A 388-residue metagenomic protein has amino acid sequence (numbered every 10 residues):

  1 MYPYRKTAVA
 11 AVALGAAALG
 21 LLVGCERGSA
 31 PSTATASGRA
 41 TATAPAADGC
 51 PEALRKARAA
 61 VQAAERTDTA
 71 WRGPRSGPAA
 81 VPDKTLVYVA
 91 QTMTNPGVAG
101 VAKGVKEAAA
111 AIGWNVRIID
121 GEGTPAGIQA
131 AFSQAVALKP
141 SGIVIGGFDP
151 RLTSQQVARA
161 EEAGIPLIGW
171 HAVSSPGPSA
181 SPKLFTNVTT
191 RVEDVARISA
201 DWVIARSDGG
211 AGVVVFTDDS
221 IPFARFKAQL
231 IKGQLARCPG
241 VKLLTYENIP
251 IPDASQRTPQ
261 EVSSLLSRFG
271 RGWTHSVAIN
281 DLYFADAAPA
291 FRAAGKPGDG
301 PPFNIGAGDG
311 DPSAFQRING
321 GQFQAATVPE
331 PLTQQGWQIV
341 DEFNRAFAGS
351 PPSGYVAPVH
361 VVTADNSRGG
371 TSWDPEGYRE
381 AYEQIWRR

Functional and structural regions predicted by a protein language model:
M1-V23: Sec-dependent bacterial lipoprotein signal peptides
V23-T35: Bacterial lipoprotein signal-peptidase II cleavage site
E26, A40-K84, P331-R388: Hinge/cleft segment of the Venus flytrap/periplasmic-binding protein
A42-G104, A108, R117-Q129, Q134 (+4 more regions): Extracytoplasmic "Venus flytrap"
A46, R151, Q155-D194, D311-N319 (+1 more regions): Flexible loop/hinge segments that line or gate small-molecule binding clefts
L86-A90, N95, V105-E107, R197-V241 (+3 more regions): An alpha-beta-alpha
I128, T186-V213, R225-F226, R257-P259 (+2 more regions): Hydrophobic alpha-helical segments within soluble ligand-binding/sensing domains
I145-E162, I231, P250-R317: Hydrophobic alpha-helical
